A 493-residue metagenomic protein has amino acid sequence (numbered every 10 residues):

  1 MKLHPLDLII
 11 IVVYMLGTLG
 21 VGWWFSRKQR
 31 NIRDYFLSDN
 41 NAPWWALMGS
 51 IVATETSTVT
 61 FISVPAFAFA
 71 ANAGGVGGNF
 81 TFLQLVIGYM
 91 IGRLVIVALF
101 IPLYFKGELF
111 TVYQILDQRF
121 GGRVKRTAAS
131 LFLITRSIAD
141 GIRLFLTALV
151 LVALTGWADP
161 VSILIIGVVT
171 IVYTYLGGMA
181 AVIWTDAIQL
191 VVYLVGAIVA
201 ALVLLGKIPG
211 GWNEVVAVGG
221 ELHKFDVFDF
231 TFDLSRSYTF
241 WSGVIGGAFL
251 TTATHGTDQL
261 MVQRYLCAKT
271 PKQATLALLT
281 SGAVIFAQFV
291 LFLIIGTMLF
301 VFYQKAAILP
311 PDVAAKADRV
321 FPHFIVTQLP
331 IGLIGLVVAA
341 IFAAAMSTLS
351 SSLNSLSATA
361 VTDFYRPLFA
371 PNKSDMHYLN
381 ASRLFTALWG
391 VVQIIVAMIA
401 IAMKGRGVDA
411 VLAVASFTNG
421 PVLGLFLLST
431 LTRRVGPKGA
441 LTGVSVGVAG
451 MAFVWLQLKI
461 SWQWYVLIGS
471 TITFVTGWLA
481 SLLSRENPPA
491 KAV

Functional and structural regions predicted by a protein language model:
M1-V493: Membrane-embedded helix-loop-helix hairpins and adjacent transmembrane boundary segments in multi-pass transporters
